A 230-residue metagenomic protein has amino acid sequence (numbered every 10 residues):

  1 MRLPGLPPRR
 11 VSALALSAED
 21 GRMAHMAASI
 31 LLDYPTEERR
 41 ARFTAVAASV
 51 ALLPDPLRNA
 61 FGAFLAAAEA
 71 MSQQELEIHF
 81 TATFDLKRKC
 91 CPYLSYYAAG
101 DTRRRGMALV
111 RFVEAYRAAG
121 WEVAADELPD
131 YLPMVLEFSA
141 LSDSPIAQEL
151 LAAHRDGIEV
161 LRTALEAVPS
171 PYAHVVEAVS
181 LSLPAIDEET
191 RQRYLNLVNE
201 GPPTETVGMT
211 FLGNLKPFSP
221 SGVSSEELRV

Functional and structural regions predicted by a protein language model:
M1-L132, L136-V230: Charged, alpha-helix-forming regions
